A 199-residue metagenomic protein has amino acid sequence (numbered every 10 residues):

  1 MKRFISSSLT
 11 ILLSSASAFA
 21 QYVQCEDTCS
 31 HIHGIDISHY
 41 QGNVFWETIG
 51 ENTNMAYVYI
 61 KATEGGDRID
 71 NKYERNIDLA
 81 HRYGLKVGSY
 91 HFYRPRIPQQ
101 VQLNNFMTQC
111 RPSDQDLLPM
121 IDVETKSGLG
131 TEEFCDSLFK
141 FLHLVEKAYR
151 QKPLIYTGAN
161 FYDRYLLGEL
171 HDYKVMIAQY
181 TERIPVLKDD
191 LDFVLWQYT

Functional and structural regions predicted by a protein language model:
M1-F4: Positively charged n-region of N-terminal signal peptides that target proteins for export
S15-S17: N-terminal signal peptide c-region/cleavage motif recognized by signal peptidases
Q21-E64: Boundary/entry segment of secreted carbohydrate-active catalytic domains
D27, Q109-P119, V123-T199: Surface-exposed substrate-engagement region within the catalytic domains of secreted or surface-exposed extracellular
I35-F45, K61-Y73, F92-V101, S127-E132 (+1 more regions): Acidic-and-aromatic substrate-binding clefts and catalytic sites of carbohydrate-active enzymes
W46-N54, Y73-G84, F106-Q115: Acidic (Asp/Glu)-rich catalytic clusters
M55-A62, I77-R96, P119: Short, well-structured secondary-structure segments
K72-R75, N105, F134-F139: Charged helix-capping and loop-helix junction motifs
